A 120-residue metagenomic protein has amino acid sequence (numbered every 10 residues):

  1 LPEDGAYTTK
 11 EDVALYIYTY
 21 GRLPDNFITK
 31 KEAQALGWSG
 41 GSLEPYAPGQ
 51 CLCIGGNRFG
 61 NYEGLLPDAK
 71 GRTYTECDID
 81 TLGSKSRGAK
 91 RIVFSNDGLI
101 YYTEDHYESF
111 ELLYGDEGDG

Functional and structural regions predicted by a protein language model:
L1-R22: N-terminal low-complexity, Pro/Thr/Ser-rich intrinsically disordered segments that act as propeptides or flexible
P24-N26: Penicillin-binding protein/beta-lactamase superfamily catalytic region
L36-D116: Functional cores of ribonucleases/endoribonucleases
D119-G120: Short, solvent-exposed mixed-charge patches
